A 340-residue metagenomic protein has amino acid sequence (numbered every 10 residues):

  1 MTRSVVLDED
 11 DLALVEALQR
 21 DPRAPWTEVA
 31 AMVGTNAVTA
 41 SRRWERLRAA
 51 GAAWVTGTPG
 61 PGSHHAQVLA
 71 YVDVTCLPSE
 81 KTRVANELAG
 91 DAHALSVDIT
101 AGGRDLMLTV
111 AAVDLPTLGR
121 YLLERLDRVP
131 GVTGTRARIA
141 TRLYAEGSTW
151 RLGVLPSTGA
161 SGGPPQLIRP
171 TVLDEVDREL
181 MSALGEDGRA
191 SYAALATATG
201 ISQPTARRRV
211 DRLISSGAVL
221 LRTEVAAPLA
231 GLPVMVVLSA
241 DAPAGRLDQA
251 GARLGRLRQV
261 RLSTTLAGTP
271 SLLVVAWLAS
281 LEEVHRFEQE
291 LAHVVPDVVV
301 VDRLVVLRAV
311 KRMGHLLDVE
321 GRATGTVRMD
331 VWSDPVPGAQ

Functional and structural regions predicted by a protein language model:
M1-Q340: A compositional/biophysical signature of low hydrophobicity enriched in polar/charged and small residues
